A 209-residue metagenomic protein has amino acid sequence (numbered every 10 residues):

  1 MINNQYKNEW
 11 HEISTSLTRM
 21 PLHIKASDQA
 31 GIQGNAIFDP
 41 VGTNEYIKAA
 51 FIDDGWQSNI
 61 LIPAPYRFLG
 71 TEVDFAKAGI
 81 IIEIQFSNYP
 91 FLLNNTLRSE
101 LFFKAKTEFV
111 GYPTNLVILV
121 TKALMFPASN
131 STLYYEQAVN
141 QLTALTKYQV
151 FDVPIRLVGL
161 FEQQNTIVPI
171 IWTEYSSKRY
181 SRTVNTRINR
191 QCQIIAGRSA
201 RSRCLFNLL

Functional and structural regions predicted by a protein language model:
M1-P65: Acidic-basic catalytic patches of nuclease active cores, encompassing PD-(D/E)XK and other metal-cofactor nuclease
I47, F51, F75, S99 (+2 more regions): Generic structural hydrophobic/aromatic packing signal, biased to beta-strands
D53, Y112, V150-D152: Short, well-ordered coil/turn elements that cap or connect secondary structure elements
R67-L69: Residues that act as N-cap/strand-start positions at coil-to-secondary-structure junctions
T71-I81: Active-site beta-strand-loop-beta-strand hairpin of nuclease catalytic cores that positions key catalytic residues
G79, F86-N88, F161: Short, flexible loop/turn elements at secondary-structure junctions
S87-K147: Catalytic cores of nucleic-acid endonucleases
T121-L209: Domain-level recognition of nuclease-like catalytic cores that cleave nucleotide substrates
